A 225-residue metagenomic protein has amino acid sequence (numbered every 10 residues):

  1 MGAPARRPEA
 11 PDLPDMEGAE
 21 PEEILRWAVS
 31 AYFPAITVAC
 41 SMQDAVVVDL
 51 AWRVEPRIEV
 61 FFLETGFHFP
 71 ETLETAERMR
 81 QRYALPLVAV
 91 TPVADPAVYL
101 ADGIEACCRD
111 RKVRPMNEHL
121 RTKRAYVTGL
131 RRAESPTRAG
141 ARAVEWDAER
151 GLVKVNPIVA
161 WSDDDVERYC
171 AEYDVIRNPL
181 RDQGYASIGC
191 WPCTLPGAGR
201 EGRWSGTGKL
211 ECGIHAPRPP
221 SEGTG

Functional and structural regions predicted by a protein language model:
M1-G225: Nucleotide-activated chemistry modules centered on ATP-dependent adenylation/adenylyltransferase
